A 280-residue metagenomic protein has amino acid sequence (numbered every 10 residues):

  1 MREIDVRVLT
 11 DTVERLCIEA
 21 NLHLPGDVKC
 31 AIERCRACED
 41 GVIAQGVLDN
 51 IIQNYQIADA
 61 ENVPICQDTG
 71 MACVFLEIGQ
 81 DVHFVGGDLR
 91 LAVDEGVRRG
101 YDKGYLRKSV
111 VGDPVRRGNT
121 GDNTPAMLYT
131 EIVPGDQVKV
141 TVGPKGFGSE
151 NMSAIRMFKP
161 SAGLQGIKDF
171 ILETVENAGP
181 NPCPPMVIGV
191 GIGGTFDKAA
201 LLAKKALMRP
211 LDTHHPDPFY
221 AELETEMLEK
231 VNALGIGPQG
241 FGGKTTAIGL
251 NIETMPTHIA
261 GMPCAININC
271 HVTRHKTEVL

Functional and structural regions predicted by a protein language model:
M1-L280: Non-transmembrane, aqueous-exposed alpha-helical and coiled segments at domain scale
